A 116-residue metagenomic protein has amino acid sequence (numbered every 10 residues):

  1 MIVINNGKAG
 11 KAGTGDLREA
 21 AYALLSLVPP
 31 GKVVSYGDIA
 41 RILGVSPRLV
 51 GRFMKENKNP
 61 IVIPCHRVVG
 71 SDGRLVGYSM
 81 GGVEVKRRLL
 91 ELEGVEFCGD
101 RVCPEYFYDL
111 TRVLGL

Functional and structural regions predicted by a protein language model:
I2-L116: Nucleic acid-binding interface residues in structured DNA/RNA-binding domains, emphasizing the DNA-engaging scaffolds
